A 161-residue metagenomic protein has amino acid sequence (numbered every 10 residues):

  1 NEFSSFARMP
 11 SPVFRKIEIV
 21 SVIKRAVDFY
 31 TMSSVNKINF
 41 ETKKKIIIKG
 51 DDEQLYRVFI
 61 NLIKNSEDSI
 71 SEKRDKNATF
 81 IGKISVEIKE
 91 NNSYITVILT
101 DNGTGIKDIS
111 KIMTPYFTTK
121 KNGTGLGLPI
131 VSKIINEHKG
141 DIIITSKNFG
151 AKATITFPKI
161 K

Functional and structural regions predicted by a protein language model:
M9-P12, I47-G50, T119: Conserved micro-motifs of the catalytic ATP-binding
V13-V27: A conserved beta-strand-to-alpha-helix junction within the catalytic ATP-binding
K37-I47: Conserved catalytic submotifs in the C-terminal HATPase_c
E67-E90: ATP-lid-like helix-loop hinge signature
I106-Y116: Short conserved segment of the HATPase_c
G127, V131: Short alpha-helical Gxxx[C/S/T] motif in the catalytic ATP-binding
I135-N136: Detector for a conserved hydrophobic position within an alpha-helical segment of the HATPase_c
K139-D141: Conserved glycine-rich
